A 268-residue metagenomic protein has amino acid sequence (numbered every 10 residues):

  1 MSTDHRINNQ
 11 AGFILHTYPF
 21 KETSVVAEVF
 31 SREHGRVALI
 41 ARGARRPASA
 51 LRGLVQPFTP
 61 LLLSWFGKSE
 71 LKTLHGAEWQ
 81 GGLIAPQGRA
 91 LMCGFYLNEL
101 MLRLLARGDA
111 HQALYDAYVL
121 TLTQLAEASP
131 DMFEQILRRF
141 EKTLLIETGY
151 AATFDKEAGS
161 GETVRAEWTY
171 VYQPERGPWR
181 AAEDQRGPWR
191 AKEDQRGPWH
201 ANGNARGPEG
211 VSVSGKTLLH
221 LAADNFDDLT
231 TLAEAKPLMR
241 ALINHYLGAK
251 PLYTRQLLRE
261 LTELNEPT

Functional and structural regions predicted by a protein language model:
M1-V26, F30-T268: Non-catalytic alpha-helical scaffolds and adjoining flexible linkers that form interface surfaces for assembly
